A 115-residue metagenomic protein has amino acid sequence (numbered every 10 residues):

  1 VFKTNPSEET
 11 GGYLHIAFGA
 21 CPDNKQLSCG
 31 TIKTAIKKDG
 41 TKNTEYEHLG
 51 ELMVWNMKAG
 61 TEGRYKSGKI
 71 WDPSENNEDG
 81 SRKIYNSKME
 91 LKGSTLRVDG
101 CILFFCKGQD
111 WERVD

Functional and structural regions predicted by a protein language model:
V1-L14, S28, I32, K66-S67 (+1 more regions): Tryptophan-anchored aromatic micro-motifs
F2-S7, S67-N76, V98-C101: Short beta-strand segments that buttress and anchor functional surface loops
N5-Y13, C21-L27, P73-I84: Intrinsically disordered, low-complexity coil segments
G12-E62, T95-F104: N-terminal glycine/threonine-rich, aromatic-flanked beta-hairpin/loop signature
G19, D110-D115: Short beta-strand-to-coil "C-cap" segments at the C-terminal boundary of structured domains/repeats, marking
E51-S87: Mid-chain, well-packed structural core segment of small domains
E78-S81, N86-D110: Short, exposed beta-strand-loop hairpins at the edges of beta-sheets in extracellular/periplasmic proteins
